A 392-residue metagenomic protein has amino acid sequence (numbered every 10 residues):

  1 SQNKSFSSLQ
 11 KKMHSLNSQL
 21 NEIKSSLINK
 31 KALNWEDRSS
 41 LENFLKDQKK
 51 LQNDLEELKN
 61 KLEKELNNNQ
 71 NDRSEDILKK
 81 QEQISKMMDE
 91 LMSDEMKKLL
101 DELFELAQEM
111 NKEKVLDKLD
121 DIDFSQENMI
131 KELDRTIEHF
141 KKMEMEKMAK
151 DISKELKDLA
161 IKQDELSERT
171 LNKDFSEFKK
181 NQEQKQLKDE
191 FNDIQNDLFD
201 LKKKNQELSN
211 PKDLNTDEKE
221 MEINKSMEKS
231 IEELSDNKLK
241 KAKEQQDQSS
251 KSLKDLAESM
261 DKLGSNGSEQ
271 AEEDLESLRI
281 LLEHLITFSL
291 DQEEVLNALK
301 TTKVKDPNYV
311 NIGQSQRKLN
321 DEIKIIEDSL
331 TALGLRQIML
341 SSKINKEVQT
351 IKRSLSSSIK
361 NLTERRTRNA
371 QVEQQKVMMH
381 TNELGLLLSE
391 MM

Functional and structural regions predicted by a protein language model:
S1-M392: Feature detects intrinsically disordered, low-complexity acidic/polar segments
